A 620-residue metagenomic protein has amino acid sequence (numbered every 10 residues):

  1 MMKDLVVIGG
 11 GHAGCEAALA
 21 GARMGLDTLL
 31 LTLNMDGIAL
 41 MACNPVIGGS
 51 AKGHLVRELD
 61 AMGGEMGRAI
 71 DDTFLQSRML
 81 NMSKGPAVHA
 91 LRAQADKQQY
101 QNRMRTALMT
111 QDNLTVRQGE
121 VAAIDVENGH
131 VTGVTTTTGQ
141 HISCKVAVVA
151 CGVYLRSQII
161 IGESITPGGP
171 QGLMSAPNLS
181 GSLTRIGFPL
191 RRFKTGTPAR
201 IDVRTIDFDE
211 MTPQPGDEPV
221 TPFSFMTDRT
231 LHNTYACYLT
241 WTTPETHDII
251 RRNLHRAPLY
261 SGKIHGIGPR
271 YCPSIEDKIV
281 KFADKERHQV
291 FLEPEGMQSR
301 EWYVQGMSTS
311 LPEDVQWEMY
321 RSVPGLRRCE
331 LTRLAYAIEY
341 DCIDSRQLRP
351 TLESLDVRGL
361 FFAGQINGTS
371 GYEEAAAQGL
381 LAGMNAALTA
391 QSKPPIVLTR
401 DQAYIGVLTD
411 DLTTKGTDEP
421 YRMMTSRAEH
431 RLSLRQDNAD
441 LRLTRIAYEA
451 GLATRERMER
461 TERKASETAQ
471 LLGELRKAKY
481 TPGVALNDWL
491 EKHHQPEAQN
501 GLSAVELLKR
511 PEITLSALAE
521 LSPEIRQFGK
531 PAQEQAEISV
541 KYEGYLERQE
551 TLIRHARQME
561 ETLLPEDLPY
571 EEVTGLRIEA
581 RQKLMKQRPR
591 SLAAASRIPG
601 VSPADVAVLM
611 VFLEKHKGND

Functional and structural regions predicted by a protein language model:
M2-A13: Beta1/beta-strand and adjacent pyrophosphate-binding region of the FAD-binding site in flavoprotein oxidoreductases
K3, T137-V146: Core beta-strand elements of the Rossmann-like FAD/NAD(P) dinucleotide-binding domain in flavoenzyme oxidoreductases
L19-A123, A150-P167, M174, N178-L179 (+2 more regions): Conserved N-terminal/central alpha/beta ligand/cofactor-binding core
N34-D36, K52, M79, G181-W317 (+3 more regions): An anion/pyrophosphate-binding glycine-rich loop and adjacent beta-alpha core in soluble alpha-beta enzymes
D125-H141: Conserved beta-strand-loop-beta-strand element in the redox core of flavoprotein oxidoreductases
Y303-T369, V397-D410, R526-K583, R588: A glycine-rich dinucleotide-binding beta-alpha-beta segment and adjacent secondary-structure elements that constitute
A375-I396: Internal hydrophobic alpha-helix adjacent to the cofactor/substrate pocket in enzyme cavities
R427, S433, T444-A607, V611-D620: Extended, charge-enriched "interface" segments that sit outside catalytic cores
